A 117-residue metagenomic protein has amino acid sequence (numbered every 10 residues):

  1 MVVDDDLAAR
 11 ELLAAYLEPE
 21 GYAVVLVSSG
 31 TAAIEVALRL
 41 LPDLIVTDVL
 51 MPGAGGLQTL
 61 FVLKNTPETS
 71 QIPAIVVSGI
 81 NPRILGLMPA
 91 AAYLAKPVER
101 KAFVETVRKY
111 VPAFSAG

Functional and structural regions predicted by a protein language model:
A8, S28-A32, G55-F61: Acidic catalytic/metal-coordinating carboxylates
E11-P19: Charged docking surfaces used in two-component/phosphorelay signaling
G21-S28, V36: Short hydrophobic/Thr-rich beta-strand motif most characteristic of the beta2 strand and flanking loop of CheY-like
E35, L57-S70: Short amphipathic alpha-helix used as the core "switch/output" element in two-component signaling
L40-V46: Active-site beta3 strand of CheY-like receiver
D48, S78: Active-site residues of response regulator receiver
M51: Receiver (REC) domain active-site loop signature in two-component systems and cognate sites in sensor histidine kinases
V98-V111, S115: C-terminal output helix
